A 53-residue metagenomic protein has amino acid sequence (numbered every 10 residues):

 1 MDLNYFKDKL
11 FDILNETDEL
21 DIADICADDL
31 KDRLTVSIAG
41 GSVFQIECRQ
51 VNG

Functional and structural regions predicted by a protein language model:
M1-K9, I13-L14: Mixed-charge, Lys/Arg-enriched low-complexity segments
F11-G53: Short, charge-rich amphipathic interface segments used for partner binding and complex assembly
